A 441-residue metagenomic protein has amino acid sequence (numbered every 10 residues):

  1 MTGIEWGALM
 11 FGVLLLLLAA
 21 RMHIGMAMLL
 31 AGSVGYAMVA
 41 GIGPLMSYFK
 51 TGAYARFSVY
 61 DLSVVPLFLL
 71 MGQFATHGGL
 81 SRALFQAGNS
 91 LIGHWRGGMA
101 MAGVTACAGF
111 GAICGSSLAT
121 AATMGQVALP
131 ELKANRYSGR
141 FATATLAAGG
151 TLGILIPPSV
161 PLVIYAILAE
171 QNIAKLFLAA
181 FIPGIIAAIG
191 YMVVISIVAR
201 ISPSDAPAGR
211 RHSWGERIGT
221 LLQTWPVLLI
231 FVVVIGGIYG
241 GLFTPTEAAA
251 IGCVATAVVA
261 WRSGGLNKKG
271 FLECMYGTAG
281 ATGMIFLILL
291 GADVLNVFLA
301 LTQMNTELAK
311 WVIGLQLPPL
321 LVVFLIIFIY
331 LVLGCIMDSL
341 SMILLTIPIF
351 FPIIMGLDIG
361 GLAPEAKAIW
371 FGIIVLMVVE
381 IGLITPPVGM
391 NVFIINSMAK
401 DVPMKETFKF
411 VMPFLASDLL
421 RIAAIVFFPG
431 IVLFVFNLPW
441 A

Functional and structural regions predicted by a protein language model:
M1-A441: Alpha-helical transmembrane segments of multi-pass membrane transport proteins
